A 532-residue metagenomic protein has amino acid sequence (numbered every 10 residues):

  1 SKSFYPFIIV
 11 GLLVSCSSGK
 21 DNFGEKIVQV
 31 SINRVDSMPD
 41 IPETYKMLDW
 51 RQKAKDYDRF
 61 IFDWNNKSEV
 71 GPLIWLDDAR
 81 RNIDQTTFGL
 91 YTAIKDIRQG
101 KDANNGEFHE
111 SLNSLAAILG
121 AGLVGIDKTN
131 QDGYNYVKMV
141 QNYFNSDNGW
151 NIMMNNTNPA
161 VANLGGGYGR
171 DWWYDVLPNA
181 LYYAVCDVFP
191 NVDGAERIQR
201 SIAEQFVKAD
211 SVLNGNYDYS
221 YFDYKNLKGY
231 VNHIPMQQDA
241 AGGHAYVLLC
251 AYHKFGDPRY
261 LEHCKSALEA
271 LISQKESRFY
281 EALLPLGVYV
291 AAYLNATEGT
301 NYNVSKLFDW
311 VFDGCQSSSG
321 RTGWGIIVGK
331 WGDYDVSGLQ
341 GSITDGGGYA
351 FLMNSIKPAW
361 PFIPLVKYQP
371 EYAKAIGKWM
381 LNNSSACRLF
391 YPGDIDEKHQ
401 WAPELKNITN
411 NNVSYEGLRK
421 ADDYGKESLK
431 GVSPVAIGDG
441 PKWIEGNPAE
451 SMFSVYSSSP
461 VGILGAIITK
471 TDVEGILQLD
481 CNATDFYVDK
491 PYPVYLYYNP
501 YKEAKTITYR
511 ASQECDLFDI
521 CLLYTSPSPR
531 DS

Functional and structural regions predicted by a protein language model:
V14-S15: C-terminal motif of bacterial Sec signal peptides marking the signal peptidase cleavage site
N22-A162, V188-S220: Low-complexity, Ser/Thr/Pro/Gly-enriched N-terminal "stalk/linker" regions
T86-N113, N156-V176, N226-A240, L271-L284 (+3 more regions): Solvent-exposed loop and edge beta-strand segments that line ligand/cofactor-binding and catalytic clefts
N113-N130, D175-D193, N232-P235, G242-G256 (+3 more regions): Well-ordered alpha-helical scaffold segments within catalytic/enzyme domains
A184-P258, S266, A270-S273, Y289 (+1 more regions): Active-site lining segments of carbohydrate-active enzymes
F206-N214, Y221-K225, Q274-A282, L286-K442: Extended ligand-binding clefts on enzyme/binding-domain cores
G438-A511: Carbohydrate-binding surface patches
Y524-D531: Conserved small/polar residues in nucleotide/adenosyl-binding loops
